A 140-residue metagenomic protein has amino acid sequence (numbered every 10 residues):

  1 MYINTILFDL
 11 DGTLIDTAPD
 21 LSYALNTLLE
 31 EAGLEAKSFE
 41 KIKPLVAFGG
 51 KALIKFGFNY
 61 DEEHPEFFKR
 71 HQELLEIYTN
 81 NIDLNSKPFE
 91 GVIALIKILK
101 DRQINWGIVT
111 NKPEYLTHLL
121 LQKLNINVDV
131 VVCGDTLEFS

Functional and structural regions predicted by a protein language model:
Y2-I93, R102, P113-Y115: N-terminal helical cap/lid subdomain that shapes the substrate entry/recognition surface in HAD-like hydrolases
T5-L7, G107, V130: Hydrophobic "anchor" residues on beta-strands that sit immediately upstream of conserved functional sites
L25, L95-Q122, G134: Substrate-recognition element of Asp-dependent hydrolases with the DxDx(T/V) motif
L84-K87, P113-S140: Substrate-recognition "cap/lid" segment bordering the active-site pocket of phosphatases
